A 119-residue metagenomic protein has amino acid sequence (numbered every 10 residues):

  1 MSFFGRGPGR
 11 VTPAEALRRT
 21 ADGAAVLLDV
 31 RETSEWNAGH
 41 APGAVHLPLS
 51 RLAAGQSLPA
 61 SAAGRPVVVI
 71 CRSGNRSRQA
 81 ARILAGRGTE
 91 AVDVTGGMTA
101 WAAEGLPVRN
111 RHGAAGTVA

Functional and structural regions predicted by a protein language model:
M1-A25, T33-P66, S77-A119: Rhodanese-like catalytic fold shared by cysteine-dependent sulfurtransferases and DSP/PTP-type phosphatases
D29, G74: Conserved G/P- and acidic residue-centered "switch" motifs that form tight phosphate/ATP-binding loops in soluble
I70: Short, surface-exposed ligand- or partner-binding patches at beta-edge/loop junctions that are enriched in aromatics
